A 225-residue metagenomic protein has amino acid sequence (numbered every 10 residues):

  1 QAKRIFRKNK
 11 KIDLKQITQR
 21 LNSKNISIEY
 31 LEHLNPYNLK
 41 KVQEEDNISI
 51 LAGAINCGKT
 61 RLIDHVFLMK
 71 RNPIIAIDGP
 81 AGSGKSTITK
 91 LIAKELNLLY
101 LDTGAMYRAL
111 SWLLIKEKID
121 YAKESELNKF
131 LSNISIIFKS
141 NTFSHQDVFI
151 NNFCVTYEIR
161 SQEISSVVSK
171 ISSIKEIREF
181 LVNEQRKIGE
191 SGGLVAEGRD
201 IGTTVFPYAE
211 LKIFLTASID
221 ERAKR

Functional and structural regions predicted by a protein language model:
A2, L31, D64, G104 (+3 more regions): Residue-level signal for inorganic ion chemistry
R20-M69: Phosphate/ribose-recognition catalytic cores of enzymes acting on nucleotide-derived substrates
I75-I77: Hydrophobic anchor at the beta1->P-loop junction of P-loop NTPases
G82: Walker A (P-loop) phosphate-binding loop of P-loop NTPases
K85: Conserved lysine of the Walker
I88: Hydrophobic positions on the alpha1 helix immediately C-terminal to the Walker A/P-loop
M106-G193, T203-V205, D220-K224: ATP-dependent small-molecule kinase phosphotransfer cores that center on conserved nucleotide phosphate-binding segments
K212-L215, I219-E221: Glycine-rich phosphate-binding loops of nucleotide-dependent enzymes
